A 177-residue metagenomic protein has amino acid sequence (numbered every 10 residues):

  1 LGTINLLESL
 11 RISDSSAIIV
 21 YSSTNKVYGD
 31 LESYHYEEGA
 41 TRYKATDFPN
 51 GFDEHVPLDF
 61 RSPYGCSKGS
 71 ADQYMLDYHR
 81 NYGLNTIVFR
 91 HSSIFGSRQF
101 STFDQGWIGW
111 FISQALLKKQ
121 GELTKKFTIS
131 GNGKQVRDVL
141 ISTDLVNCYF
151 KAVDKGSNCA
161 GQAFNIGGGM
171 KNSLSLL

Functional and structural regions predicted by a protein language model:
G2-T3, Y149: Conserved internal alpha-helix within the Rossmann fold of NAD(P)-dependent oxidoreductases
I4-R61: Conserved Rossmann-fold NAD(P)-dependent oxidoreductase catalytic core, especially the SDR/UDP-sugar
S13-D14, Y82, G156: A structural signal for short coil/turn segments at secondary-structure junctions
I18, N85-I87, Q162: Structural signature of beta-strand start/N-cap positions in the alpha/beta core of ABC transporter nucleotide-binding
L31-G51, P63, Q73-V153, M170-L177: NAD(P)-dependent short-chain dehydrogenase/reductase
S67: Active-site helix of classical SDR
S92, A163-I166: Short-chain dehydrogenase/reductase
D138, A160-A163: NAD(P)H-dependent oxidoreductase Rossmann-fold/reductase module
